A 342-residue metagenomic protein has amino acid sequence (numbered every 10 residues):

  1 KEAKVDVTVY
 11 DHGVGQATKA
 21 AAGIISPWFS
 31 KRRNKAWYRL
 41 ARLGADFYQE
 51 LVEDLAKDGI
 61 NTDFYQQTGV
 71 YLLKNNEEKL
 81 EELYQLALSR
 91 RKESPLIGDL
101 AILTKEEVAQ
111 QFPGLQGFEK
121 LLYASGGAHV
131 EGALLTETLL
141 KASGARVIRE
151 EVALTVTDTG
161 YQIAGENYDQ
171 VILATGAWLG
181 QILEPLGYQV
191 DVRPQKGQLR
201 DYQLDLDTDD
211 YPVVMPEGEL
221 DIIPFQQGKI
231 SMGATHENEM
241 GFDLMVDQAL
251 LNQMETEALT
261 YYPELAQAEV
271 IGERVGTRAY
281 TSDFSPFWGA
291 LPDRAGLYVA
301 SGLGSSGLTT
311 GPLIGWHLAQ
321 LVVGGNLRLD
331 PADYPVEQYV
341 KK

Functional and structural regions predicted by a protein language model:
K1-A3, H12, G23-I24, N61-F64 (+1 more regions): Active-site substrate-recognition segment that forms the wall of the catalytic cavity or substrate channel
T8: Conserved beta-strand positions in the Rossmann-like core of class I SAM-dependent methyltransferases
I24-E107, Q111, E257-L259: Dinucleotide-binding Rossmann-like beta1-alpha1 core, especially the glycine-rich loop that anchors the ADP
R39-L43, L73-E82, L122-T138, M245-L250 (+1 more regions): Short beta-strand to alpha-helix junction loop
N61-K74, S89-L140, T235-M240, A295 (+1 more regions): Helix-loop-beta segment of a Rossmann-like dinucleotide-binding subdomain
A128, R146-Q162: A conserved short coil-to-beta-strand element within the FAD-binding core of flavoproteins
Q162-Q170: Core beta-strand elements of the Rossmann-like FAD/NAD(P) dinucleotide-binding domain in flavoenzyme oxidoreductases
E264-K342: C-terminal catalytic lobe of FAD-dependent flavoproteins
